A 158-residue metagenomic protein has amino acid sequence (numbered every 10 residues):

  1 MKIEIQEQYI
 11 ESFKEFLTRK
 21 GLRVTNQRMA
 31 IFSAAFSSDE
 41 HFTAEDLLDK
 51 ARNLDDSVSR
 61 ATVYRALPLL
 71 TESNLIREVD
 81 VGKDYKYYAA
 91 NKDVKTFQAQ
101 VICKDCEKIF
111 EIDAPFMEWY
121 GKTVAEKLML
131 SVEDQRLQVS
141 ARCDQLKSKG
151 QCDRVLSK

Functional and structural regions predicted by a protein language model:
E7-G21: Short, Lys/Arg-enriched N-terminal segment that forms or immediately precedes the first helix of a structured domain
V24, S38-T43: Short capping segments at the starts of secondary-structure elements
M29-A34: Pre-recognition alpha-helix immediately N-terminal to the DNA-recognition helix within helix-turn-helix or winged-helix
F36-S37, R52: Short, locally clustered residues in the helix-turn-helix/winged-helix DNA-binding domain
D46-R52, V63: A short acidic, leucine-rich amphipathic alpha-helix
V63-S73: Basic amphipathic alpha-helical segments that dock to polyanions
S73-K158: Non-DNA-binding regulatory cores of transcription-related proteins, predominantly C-terminal effector-binding
